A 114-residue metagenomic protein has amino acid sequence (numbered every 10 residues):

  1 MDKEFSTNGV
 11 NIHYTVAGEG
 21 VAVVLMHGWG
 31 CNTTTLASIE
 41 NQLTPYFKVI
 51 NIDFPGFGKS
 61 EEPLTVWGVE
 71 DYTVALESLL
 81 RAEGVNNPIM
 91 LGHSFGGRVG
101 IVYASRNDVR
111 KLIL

Functional and structural regions predicted by a protein language model:
M1-N11: N-terminal cap/lid segment of alpha/beta-hydrolase-fold proteins
D2-K3, N41, E77, R81: Solvent-exposed, non-membrane alpha-helical residues enriched in polar/charged side chains
T7-G9, G18-G20, P45, G84-N87 (+1 more regions): Active-site acidic short loop of glycosyltransferases
N8, F54-L91: Active-site loop/oxyanion-hole signature of alpha/beta-hydrolase fold enzymes
V10-K59: Conserved HGGG/HGGXW glycine-rich cap/lid loop of the alpha/beta-hydrolase fold
A37, E77, I101-S105: Short, hydrophobic alpha-helix immediately C-terminal to the catalytic nucleophile
E40-L43, V66-V69, N107-D108: Glycine-rich, phosphate-binding/catalytic loops in enzymes
N86-L114: Conserved hydrolase catalytic core segment
